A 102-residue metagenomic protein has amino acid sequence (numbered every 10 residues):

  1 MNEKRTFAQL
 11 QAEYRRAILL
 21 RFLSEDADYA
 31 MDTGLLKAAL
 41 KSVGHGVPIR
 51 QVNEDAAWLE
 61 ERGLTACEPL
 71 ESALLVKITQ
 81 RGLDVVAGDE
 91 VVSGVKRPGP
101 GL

Functional and structural regions predicted by a protein language model:
M1-A30: Short alpha-helical segments that sit at the start of domains
Y29-L40: Short acidic, hydrophobic short linear motifs in intrinsically disordered regions
G46-E61: Short amphipathic alpha-helical interaction segments
E60-L70: A short, conserved structural fragment
S72-I78: Minor-groove-contacting beta-hairpin "wing" of winged helix-turn-helix DNA-binding domains
Q80-L102: Short, amphipathic alpha-helical interaction segments positioned at domain boundaries
